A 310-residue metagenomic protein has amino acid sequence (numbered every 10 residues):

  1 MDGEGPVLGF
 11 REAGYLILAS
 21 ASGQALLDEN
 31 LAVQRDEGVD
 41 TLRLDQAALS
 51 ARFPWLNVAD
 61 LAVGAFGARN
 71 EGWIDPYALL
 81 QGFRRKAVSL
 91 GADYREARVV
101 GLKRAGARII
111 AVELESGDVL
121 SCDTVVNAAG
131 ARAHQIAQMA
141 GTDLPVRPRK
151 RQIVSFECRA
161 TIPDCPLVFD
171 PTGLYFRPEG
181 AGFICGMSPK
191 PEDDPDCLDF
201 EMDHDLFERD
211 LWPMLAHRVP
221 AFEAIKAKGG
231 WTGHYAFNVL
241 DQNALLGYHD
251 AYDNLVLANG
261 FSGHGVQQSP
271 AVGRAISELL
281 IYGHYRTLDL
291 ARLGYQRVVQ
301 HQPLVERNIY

Functional and structural regions predicted by a protein language model:
M1-R52, G173-Y175: Dinucleotide-binding Rossmann-like beta1-alpha1 core, especially the glycine-rich loop that anchors the ADP
F10-E12, Y94-R95, P145-R151, P220-T232 (+1 more regions): A short coil-to-beta-strand element that immediately follows conserved catalytic motifs
I17-L26, F66-R85, F200-F207: Short beta-strand to alpha-helix junction loop
F66-T124: Helical element adjacent to the flavin cofactor pocket in flavoenzyme catalytic cores
G67-W73, T172, S262-V266: Glycine-rich "substrate-gating" loop/helix at the edge of Rossmann-like oxidoreductase active sites
S116-C165, T287: Central helical "cap/lid" subdomain
D143, E157-L257: Active-site lid/adjacent beta-loop-alpha segment flanking the redox-cofactor pocket in flavoenzymes
P213-Y310: C-terminal catalytic lobe of FAD-dependent flavoproteins
